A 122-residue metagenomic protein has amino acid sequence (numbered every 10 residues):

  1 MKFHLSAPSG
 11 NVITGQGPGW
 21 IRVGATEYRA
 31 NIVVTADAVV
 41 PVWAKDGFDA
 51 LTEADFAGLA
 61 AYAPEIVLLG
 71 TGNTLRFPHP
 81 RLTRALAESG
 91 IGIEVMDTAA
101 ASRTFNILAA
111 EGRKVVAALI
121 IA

Functional and structural regions predicted by a protein language model:
M1-A54, A110-A122: Non-catalytic interface/targeting segments
P18, T83, F105: Short glycine-/small-residue-rich flexible loop motifs, especially phosphate/cofactor-binding loops
P41-V42, L75-P78, T104: Short active-site-adjacent helix-start/loop capping segments
D49-A50, A60-A63, E94-T98, I121-A122: Short, surface-exposed, polar/charged, turn-prone segments marking secondary-structure boundaries
T52-G58, T104-F105: Short, charged beta->alpha transition segments
L59-V95: Mid-chain, well-packed structural core segment of small domains
E88-I120: C-terminal structural segments of small proteins and small subunits
